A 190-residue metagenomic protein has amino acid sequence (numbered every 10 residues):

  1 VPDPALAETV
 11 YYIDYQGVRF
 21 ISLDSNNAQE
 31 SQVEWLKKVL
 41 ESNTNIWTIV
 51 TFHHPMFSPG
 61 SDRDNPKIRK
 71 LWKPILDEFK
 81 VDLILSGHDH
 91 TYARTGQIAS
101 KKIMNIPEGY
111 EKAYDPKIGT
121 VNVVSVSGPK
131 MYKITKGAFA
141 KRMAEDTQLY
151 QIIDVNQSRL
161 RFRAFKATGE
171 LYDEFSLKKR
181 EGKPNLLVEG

Functional and structural regions predicted by a protein language model:
V1-T48, R63, L71, D77 (+1 more regions): Extended active-site neighborhood of metal-dependent phosphoesterases/phosphodiesterases
N26-A28, P55-F57, H90-T91, G128-K130 (+2 more regions): Short, solvent-exposed loop/turn segments at secondary-structure junctions
V50-F57, D82-Y92: Histidine-centered catalytic micro-motifs
P59-K67: Outer-membrane beta-barrel translocator/channel fold
I75-V81, N156: A structural motif corresponding to the C-terminal end of an alpha-helix and its immediate exit/capping segment
D82-L83, T120, Q151, L160: Residue-level detector of short, conserved catalytic/binding motifs and their immediate flanks
H88, A99, Q157: Residues that line or immediately flank small-molecule/substrate-binding pockets and catalytic motifs
M131-G190: A short C-terminal boundary segment appended to hydrolase-like catalytic domains
